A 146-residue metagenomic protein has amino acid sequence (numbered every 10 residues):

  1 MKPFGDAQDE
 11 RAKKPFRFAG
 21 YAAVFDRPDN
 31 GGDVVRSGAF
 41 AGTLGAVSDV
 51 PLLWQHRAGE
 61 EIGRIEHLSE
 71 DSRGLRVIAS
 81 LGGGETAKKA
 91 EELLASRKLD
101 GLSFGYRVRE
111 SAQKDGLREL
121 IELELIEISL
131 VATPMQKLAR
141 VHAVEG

Functional and structural regions predicted by a protein language model:
M1-G45, V144: Polar/acidic, low-complexity leader/linker segments enriched in S/T/G and N/D
P3, P15-A19, R27, P51 (+1 more regions): Residue microenvironments linked to proteolytic maturation and disulfide-stabilized extracellular modules
N30-G82: Short, well-structured hydrophobic secondary-structure segments
